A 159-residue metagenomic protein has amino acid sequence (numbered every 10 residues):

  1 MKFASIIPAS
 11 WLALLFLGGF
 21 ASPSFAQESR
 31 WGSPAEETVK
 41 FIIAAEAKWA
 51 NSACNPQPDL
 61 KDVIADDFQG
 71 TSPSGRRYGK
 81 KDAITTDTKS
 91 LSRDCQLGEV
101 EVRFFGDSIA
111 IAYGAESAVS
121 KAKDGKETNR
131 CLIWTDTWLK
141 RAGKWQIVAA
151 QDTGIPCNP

Functional and structural regions predicted by a protein language model:
M1-S5: Positively charged n-region of N-terminal signal peptides that target proteins for export
A9-F20: Bacterial N-terminal signal peptides
F25-P159: A beta-strand edge to alpha-helix "cap/lid" segment located at domain peripheries
